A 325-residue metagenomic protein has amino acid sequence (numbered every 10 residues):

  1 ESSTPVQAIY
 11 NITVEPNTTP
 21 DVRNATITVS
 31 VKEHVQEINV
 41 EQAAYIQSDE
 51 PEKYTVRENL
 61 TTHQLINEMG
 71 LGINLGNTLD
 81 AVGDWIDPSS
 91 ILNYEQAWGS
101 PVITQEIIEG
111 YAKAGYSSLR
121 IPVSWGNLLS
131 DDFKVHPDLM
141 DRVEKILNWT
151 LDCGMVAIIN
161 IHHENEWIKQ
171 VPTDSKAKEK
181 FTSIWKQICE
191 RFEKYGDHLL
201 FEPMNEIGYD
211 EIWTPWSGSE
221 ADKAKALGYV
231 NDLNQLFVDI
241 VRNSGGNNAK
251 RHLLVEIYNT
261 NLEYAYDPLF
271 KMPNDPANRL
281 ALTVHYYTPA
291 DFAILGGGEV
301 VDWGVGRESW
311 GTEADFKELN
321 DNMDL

Functional and structural regions predicted by a protein language model:
E1-T13: Surface-exposed binding patches on compact interaction domains or structured appendages
Y10-I12, D21-E33: A short beta-strand micro-motif common to beta-rich folds, especially ectodomain repeats
H34-I46: C-terminal edge beta-strand
I46-S118: N-terminal carbohydrate-binding accessory modules
K53-T55, W98-L119, L129, F133-H163 (+2 more regions): An active-site-proximal structural segment forming one wall of the substrate-binding cleft that immediately precedes
M69-L75, L119-I121, A157-I161, L199-P203 (+2 more regions): Hydrophobic faces of well-ordered beta-strands that scaffold small-molecule active sites in alpha/beta enzyme cores
G76-I103, D131-V135, T173, D291-E318: Acidic/histidine-rich helix-loop elements that form or flank divalent-metal/phosphate-binding sites at the catalytic
E179-L325: Active-site region of glycoside hydrolase catalytic domains
